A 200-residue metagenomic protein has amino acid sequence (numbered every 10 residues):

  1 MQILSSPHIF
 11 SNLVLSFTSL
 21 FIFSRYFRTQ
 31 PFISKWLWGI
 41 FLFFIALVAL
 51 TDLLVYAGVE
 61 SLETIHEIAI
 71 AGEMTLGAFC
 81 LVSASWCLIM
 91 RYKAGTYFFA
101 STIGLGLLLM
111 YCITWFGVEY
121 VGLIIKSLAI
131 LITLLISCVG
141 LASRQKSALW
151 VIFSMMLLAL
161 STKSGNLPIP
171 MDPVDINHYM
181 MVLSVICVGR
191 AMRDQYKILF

Functional and structural regions predicted by a protein language model:
M1-T64: N-terminal topogenic module of multi-pass integral membrane proteins
Q2, E60-I65, C112-I124, G165-P173: Membrane-interface helix caps and helix-loop-helix hairpins in membrane proteins
N12-I22, M74-C87, A129-S137, H178-Y196: Hydrophobic cores of alpha-helical transmembrane segments in multi-pass inner/ER membrane proteins, independent
R25-F32, V55-I65, C87-Y97, A142-S143 (+1 more regions): Juxtamembrane transmembrane-helix termini
Q30-I45, Y92-T102, S143-F153, L199-F200: Membrane-interfacial loop-to-transmembrane alpha-helix junctions, especially the N-terminal start
F44-T51, I103-T114, F153-G165: Aromatic-anchored segments of alpha-helical transmembrane domains
E67-S137: Membrane-proximal helix-loop-helix units in multi-pass membrane proteins
A142-F200: C-terminal transmembrane-bundle signature of multipass membrane proteins, characterized by strong activation on
